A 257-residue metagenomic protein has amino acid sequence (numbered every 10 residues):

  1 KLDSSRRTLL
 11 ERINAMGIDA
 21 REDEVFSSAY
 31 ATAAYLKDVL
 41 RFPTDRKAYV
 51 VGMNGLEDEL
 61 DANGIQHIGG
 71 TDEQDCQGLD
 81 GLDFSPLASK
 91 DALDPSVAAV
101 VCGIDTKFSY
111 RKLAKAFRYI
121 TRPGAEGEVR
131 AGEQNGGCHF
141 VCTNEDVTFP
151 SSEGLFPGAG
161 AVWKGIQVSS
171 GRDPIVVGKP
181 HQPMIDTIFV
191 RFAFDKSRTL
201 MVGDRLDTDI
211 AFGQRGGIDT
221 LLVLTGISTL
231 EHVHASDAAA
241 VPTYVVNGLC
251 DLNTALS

Functional and structural regions predicted by a protein language model:
L2-D23, A33-S257: Asp-based, Mg2+/Mn2+-dependent phosphohydrolase catalytic module
S28: Replace "coordinates the UDP/GDP/TDP-sugar" with "coordinates nucleotide-activated sugar donors
